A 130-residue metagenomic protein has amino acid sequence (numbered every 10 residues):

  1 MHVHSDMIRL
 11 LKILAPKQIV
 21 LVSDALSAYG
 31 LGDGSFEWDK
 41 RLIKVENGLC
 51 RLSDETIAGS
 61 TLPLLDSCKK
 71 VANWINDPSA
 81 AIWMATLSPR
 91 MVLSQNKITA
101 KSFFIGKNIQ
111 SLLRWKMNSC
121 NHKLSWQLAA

Functional and structural regions predicted by a protein language model:
M1-A85, V92-N96, W115-N118: Active-site-adjacent C-terminal substructures of enzyme catalytic domains
M91, N96-A130: C-terminal cap of metal-dependent C-N hydrolases
